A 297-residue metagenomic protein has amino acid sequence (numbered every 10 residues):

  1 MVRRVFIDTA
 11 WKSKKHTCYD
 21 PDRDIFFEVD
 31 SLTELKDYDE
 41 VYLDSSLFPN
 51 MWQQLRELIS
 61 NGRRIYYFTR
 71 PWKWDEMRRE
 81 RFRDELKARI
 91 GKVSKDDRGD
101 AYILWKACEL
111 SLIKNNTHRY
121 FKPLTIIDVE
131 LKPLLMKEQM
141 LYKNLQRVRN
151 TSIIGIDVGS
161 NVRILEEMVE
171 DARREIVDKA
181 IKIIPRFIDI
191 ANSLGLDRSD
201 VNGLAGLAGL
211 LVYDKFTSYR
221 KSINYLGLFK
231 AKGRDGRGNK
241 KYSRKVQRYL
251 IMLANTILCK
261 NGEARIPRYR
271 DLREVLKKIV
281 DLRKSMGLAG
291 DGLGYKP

Functional and structural regions predicted by a protein language model:
M1, T9-E28, K182-L194, S199-Y213 (+1 more regions): Hydrophobic, well-ordered secondary-structure scaffolds
M1-D157: Phosphate- and other anionic-substrate recognition elements at nucleic-acid/protein interfaces
F27-V29, N192, A205-R268: Phosphate-backbone recognition surface of nucleic-acid-processing proteins
K92-G99, L131, L196-S199, N239-K245 (+1 more regions): Structural motif
Y102, L135, Q139-Y142, N202-A205 (+5 more regions): Non-catalytic, well-ordered alpha-helical scaffold segments
L135, Q139-Q146, R163-R174, R273-V280: Generic structural signal for well-ordered, non-transmembrane alpha-helical segments in soluble/cytosolic regions
R149-N202, L211: Helix-hairpin-helix/helix-loop-helix acidic hairpins
K260-P297: Low-complexity, acidic/Ser/Thr- and charged residue-rich accessory regions of DNA metabolism proteins
